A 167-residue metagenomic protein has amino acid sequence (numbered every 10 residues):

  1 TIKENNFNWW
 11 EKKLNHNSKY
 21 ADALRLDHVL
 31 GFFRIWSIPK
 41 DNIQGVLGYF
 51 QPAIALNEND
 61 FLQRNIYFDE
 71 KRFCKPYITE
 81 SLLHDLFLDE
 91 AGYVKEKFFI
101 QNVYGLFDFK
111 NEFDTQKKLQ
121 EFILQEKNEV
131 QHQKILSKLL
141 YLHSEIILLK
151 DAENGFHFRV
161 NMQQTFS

Functional and structural regions predicted by a protein language model:
T1-S167: Catalytic cores of glycan-processing enzymes that make or break glycosidic bonds
